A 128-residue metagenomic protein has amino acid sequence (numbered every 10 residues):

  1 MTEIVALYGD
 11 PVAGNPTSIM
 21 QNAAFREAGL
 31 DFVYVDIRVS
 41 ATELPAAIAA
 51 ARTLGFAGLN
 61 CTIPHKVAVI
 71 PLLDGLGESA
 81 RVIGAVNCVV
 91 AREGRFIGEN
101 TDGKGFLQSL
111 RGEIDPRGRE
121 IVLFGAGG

Functional and structural regions predicted by a protein language model:
T2-I114: Phosphate/diphosphate ligand-binding glycine-rich loop within oxidoreductases
A6, V122-F124: Conserved beta-strand elements of the Class I
D10, A126-G127: Glycine-rich Rossmann-fold phosphate-binding loop(s) that bind the pyrophosphate of adenine dinucleotide cofactors
D102, G127-G128: Short acidic/polar capping segments at secondary-structure boundaries
D115-E120: Short helix-loop-beta connector
